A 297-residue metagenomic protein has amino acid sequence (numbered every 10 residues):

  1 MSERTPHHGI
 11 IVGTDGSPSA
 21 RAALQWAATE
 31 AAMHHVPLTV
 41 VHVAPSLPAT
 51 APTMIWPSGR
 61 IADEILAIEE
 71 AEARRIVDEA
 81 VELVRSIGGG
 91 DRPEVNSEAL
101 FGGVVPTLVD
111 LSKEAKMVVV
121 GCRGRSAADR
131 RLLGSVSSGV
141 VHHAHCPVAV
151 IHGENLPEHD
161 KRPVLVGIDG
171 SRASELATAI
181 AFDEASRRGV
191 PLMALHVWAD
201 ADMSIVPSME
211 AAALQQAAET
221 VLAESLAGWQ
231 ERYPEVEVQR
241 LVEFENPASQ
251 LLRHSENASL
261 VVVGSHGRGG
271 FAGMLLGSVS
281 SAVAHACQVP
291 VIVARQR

Functional and structural regions predicted by a protein language model:
M1-P6, S19, W26, P45-P48 (+5 more regions): Structural beta-alpha unit
S2-R60, R162-S208, A212, Q230-V238 (+1 more regions): Small/aliphatic-rich secondary-structure junction motif
T39-V41, N96-L100, A149, M193-L195 (+2 more regions): General small-molecule cofactor/ligand-binding pocket signal
G59-R75, A211-A218: A short acidic, glycine-rich active-site loop that binds or catalyzes chemistry on phosphate/adenosine moieties
M117-G139, K161, L260-A286: Glycine-rich, Arg-bearing micro-motifs that act as flexible, cationic patches
G121-C122, V148-E154, V293-R295: Short beta-strand elements of ligand-binding domains
S137-L156: Short, structured interface segments
M209, V242-R253, N257-R297: Protein-protein interaction modules outside structured cores
